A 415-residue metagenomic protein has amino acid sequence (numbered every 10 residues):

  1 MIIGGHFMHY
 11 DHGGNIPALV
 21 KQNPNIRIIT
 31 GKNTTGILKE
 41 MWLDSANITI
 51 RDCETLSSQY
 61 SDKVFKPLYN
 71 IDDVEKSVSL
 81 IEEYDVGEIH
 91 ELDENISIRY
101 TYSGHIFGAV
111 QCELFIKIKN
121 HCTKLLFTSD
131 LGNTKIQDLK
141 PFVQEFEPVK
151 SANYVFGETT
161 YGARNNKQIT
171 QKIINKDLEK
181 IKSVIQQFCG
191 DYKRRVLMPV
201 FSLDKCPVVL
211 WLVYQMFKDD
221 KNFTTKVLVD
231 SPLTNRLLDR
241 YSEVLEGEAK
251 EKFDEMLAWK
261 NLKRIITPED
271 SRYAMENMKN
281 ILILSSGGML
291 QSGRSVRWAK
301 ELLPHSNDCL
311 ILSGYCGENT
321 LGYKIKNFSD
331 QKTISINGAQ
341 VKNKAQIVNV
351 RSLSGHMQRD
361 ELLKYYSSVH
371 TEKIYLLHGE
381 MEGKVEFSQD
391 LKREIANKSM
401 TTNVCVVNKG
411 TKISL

Functional and structural regions predicted by a protein language model:
M1-G4, H9-G13, A18-V208, Y214-K221 (+1 more regions): His/Asp/Glu-rich metal-coordinating catalytic cores of metallo-dependent phosphodiesterases/hydrolases acting on
N23-R27, D191-R194, F223-T225, S306-D308 (+2 more regions): A short helix->loop->beta-strand "cap" motif at the edges of active sites that frequently abuts
S79-V86, K263-P268, V406: Short acidic-hydrophobic, aromatic-tinged amphipathic segments that line or gate anion-handling sites
K180-L321, S335, L377: Hard-cation-handling environments
G293-A299, S354-V369: A short, acidic, amphipathic alpha-helical segment used as a generic capping/interface helix at domain edges
I334-K364: Generic long, charged, amphipathic alpha-helical segments
L362-L391: C-terminal structured "cap/appendage" subdomains that terminate the fold
G383-G410: Short acidic, glycine/proline-enriched helix-loop-strand junctions
